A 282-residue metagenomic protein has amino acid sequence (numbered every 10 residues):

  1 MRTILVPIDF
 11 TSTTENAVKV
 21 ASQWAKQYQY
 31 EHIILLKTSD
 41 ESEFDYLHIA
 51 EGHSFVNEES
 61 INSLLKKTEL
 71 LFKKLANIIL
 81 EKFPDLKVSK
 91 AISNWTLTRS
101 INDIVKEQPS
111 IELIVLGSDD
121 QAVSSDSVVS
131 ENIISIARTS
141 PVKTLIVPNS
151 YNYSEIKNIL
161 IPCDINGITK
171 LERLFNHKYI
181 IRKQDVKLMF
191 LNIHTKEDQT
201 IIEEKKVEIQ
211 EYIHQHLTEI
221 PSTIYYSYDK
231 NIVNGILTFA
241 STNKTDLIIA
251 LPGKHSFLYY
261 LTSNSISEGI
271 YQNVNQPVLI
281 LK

Functional and structural regions predicted by a protein language model:
M1-N16, E107, E112-R173, Q272-K282: Intrinsically disordered or low-complexity boundary/linker segments at protein termini and domain junctions
M1-V56, N158-Y225, T245, N273: Small/aliphatic-rich secondary-structure junction motif
Q23, D40, N77-I114, L217-I248 (+2 more regions): Structural beta-alpha unit
K37, I92, P148, N192 (+2 more regions): Residue-level recognition of beta-strand->loop/alpha-helix junctions
F55-L70: A short acidic, glycine-rich active-site loop that binds or catalyzes chemistry on phosphate/adenosine moieties
S118, N192, L251-G253, K282: Short secondary-structure boundary segments
V128-N132, E204-I209, T262-S267: Charged helix-capping and loop-helix junction motifs
